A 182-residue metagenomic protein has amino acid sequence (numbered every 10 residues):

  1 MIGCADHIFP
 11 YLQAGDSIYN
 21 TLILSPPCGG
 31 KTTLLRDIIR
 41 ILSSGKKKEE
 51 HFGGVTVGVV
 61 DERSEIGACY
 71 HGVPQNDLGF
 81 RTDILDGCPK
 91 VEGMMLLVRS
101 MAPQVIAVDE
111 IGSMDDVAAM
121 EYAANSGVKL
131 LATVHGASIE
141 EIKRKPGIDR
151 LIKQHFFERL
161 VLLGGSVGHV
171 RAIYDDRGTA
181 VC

Functional and structural regions predicted by a protein language model:
M1-N20: P-loop NTP-binding catalytic core
I2-D6, I84-E92, I111: A general structural motif
A14-D16, L42-F52, P74-D77, L97-M101 (+2 more regions): Conserved catalytic network of the ASCE P-loop NTPase/AAA+ motor domain
I18-S44: Glycine-rich phosphate-binding P-loop
L34-D37, K90-L96, A119: Well-ordered alpha-helical segments embedded in enzymatic catalytic cores
S43-L97: P-loop NTPase switch/communication element
M101-V161, G165: Conserved P-loop NTPase nucleotide-binding/switch module
E158-C182: Conserved P-loop NTPase
